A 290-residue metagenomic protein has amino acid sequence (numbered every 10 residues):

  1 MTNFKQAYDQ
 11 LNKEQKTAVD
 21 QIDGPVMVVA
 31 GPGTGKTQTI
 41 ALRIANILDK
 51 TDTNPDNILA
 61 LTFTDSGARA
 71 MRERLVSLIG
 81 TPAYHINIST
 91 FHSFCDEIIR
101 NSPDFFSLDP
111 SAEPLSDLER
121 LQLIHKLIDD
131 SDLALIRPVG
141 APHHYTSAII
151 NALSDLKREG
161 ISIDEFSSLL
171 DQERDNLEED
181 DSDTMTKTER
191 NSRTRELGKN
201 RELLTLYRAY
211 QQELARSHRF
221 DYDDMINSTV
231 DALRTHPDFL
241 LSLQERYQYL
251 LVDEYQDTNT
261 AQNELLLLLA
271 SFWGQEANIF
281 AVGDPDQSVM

Functional and structural regions predicted by a protein language model:
F4, D9-D20, G24-V29, T39 (+6 more regions): Conserved helicase NTPase motor core
T34-G35: ATP-binding Walker
Q38-T53, R74, L269-F272: Walker A/P-loop NTP-binding motif
D49-D52, G80, L241: A general structural signal for stabilizing positions within well-ordered secondary structure
P55-K157, I161, E165: Conserved P-loop NTPase-based nucleic-acid remodeling module centered on helicase motor cores
P103-D104, T186, F280-D284: Short acidic (Asp/Glu) and glycine-rich catalytic loops that position anionic groups and cofactors
L118-A209, R216-R219, P237: Basic/charged alpha-beta structural segments of nucleotide/phosphate-handling enzymes
